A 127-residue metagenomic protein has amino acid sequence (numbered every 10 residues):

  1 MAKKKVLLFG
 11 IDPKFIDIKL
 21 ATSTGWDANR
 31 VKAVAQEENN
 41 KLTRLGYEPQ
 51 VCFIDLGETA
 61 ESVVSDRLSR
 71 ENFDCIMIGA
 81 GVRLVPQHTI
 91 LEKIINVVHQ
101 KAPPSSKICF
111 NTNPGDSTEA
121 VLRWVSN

Functional and structural regions predicted by a protein language model:
M1-A21: N-terminal, charge-rich interaction modules
D17-N29, V85-T89: Short, flexible/disordered intra-domain loops and linkers
T24-N40: Short catalytic helix/loop segments, enriched in acidic residues and glycine and frequently bearing histidine
V34, K93-N127: Ser/Thr/Gly-rich flexible loops in soluble cytosolic domains mediating phosphotransfer, phosphorylation
T43-P49: A generic structural motif
Q50-T59, F110-P114: Short beta->alpha junction loops
S62-V97: Mid-chain, well-packed structural core segment of small domains
